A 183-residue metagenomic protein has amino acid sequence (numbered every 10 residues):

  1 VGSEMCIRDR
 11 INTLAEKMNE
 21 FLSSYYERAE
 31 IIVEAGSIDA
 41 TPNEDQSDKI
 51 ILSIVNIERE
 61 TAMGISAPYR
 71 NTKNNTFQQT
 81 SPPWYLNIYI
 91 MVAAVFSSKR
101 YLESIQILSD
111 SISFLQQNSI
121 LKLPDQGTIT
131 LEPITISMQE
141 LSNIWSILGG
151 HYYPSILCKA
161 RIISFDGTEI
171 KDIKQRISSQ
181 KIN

Functional and structural regions predicted by a protein language model:
V1-I7: Short, small-residue-biased leader/transition segments that mark boundaries at the very start of proteins
R8-R28, T72-Q126, I163-N183: Charged, amphipathic alpha-helical segments and their flanking helix caps
R8-R70: Small/polar-rich, solvent-exposed N-terminal microdomains that initiate assembly or binding
E44-D45, Q79-Y85, L148-Y152: Short glycine/proline-enriched loop/turn "hinge" motifs that connect secondary-structure elements and lie
S47-F77, Q126-I136, E169-N183: Generic detector of solvent-exposed, compositionally biased contiguous segments
I50, L86-I90, P154-I156: Hydrophobic residues positioned within well-ordered beta-strands of beta-sheet architectures
I54-N56, A94, K159-I162: Flexible glycine-/small-residue-rich
Q106, S113-F165: Acidic-leaning, charged glycine-interspersed low-complexity segments
